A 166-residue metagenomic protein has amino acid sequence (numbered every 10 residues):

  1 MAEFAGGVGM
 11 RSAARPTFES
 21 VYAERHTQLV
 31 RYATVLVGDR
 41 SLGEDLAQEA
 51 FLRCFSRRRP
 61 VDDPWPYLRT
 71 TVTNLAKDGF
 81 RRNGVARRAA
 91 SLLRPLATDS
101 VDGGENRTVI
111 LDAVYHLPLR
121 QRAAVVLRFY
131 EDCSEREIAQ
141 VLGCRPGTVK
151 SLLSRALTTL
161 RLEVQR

Functional and structural regions predicted by a protein language model:
A2-R31, S41-E44, R59: A short, charge-rich alpha-helical start-of-domain segment used by transcription regulators
L29, A33, L68, V72-F80: Hydrophobic-face residues of short alpha-helical interaction/recognition segments
D45-L52, S56, D62-N74, S151: Structural recognition of an alpha-helix C-terminal capping motif at a helix-to-coil junction
S56, D63, T73-S91, G103: Arg/Lys-rich amphipathic alpha helix in sigma70-family domain 2
T73, K77, L142-R166: DNA-recognition helix of helix-turn-helix
A86-V114, S134: Internal acidic/polar
Y115, L119, E131-T148: Helix-turn-helix DNA-binding module
A124-R128: A short pre-motif secondary-structure segment
